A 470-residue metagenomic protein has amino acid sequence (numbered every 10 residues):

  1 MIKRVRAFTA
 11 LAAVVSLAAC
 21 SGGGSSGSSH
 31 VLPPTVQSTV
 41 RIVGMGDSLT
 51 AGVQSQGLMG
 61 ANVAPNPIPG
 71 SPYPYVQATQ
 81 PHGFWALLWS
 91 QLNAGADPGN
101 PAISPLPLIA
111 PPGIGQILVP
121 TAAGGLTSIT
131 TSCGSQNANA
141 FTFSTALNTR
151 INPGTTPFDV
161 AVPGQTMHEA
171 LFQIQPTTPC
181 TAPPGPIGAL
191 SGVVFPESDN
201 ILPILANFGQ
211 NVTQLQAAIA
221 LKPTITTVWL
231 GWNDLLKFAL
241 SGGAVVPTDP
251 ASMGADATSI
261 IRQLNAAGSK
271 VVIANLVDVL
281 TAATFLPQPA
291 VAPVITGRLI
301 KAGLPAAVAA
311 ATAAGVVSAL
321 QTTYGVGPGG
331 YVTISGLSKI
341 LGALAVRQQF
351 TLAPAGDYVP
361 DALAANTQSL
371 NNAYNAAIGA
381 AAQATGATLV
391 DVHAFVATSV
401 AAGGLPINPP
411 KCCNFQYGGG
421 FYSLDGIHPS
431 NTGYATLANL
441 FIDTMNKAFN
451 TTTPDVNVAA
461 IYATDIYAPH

Functional and structural regions predicted by a protein language model:
M1-T9: Bacterial N-terminal signal peptides that target proteins for export
T9-A18: Bacterial N-terminal signal peptides
L17-V40, T452-H470: Bacterial Sec-dependent N-terminal signal peptides
V40-L58: Catalytic nucleophile-elbow at a beta strand-turn-alpha helix junction centered on a G-D-S/GDSL motif, marking
M45-S48, V228-N233, L240-S241, A274-D278 (+3 more regions): Active-site-proximal beta-strand/loop segments in catalytic clefts of secreted hydrolases
L58-A255, S259, A463-A468: Conserved SGNH/GDSL esterase-like catalytic core that processes O-acyl groups on lipids and polysaccharides
A266-K270: A short helix->loop->beta-strand "cap" motif at the edges of active sites that frequently abuts
L286-H428: Mobile gating loops/cap/lid regions near enzyme active sites that modulate substrate access
